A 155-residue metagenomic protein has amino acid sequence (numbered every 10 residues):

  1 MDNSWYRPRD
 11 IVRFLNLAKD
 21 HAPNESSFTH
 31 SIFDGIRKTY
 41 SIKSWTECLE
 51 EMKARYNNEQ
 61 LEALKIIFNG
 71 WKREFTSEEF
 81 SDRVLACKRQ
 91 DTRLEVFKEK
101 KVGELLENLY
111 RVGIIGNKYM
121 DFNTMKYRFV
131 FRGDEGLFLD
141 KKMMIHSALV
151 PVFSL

Functional and structural regions predicted by a protein language model:
M1-F97: Winged-helix-like regulatory helical subdomains adjacent to P-loop NTPase cores
D34, G103-E104: Generic structural signal for short, flexible, solvent-exposed coil/loop and linker residues
C48, L105-N108: Charge-rich, solvent-exposed alpha-helical interaction surfaces
A54-N57, E95-G103, H146, V150 (+1 more regions): Short, structured coil/loop segments at alpha-helix boundaries
E95-V102, K118-K126: Positively charged interface segments
E107-D121: A short, conserved structural fragment
M125-L155: Short, amphipathic alpha-helical interaction segments positioned at domain boundaries
